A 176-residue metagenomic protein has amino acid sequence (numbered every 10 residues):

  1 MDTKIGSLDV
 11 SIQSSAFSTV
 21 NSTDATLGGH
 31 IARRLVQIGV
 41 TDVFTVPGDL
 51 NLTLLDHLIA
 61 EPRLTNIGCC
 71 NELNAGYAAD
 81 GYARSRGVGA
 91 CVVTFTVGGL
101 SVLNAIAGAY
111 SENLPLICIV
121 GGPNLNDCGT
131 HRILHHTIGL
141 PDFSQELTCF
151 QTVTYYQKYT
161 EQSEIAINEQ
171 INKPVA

Functional and structural regions predicted by a protein language model:
D2-A176: N-terminal alpha/beta PP-like core and its mobile active-site loop of ThDP/TPP-dependent enzymes
